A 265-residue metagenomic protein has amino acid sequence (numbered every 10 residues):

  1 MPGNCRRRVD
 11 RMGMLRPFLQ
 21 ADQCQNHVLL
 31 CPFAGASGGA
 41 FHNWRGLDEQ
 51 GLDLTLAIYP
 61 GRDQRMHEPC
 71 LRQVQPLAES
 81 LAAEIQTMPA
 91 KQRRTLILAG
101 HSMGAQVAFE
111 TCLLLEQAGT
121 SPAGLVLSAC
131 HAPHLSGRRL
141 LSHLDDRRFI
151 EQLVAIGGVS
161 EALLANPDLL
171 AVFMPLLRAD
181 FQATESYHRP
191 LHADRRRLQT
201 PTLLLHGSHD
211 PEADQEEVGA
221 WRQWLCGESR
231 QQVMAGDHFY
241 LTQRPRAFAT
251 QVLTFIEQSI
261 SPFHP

Functional and structural regions predicted by a protein language model:
R7-Y59: Short, surface-exposed "cap/lid" segments of acyl-processing enzymes
T55-L56, P60-R94: Active-site loop/oxyanion-hole signature of alpha/beta-hydrolase fold enzymes
G100-G104, A108: Gly/Ala-rich beta-loop-alpha elbow adjacent to hydrolase catalytic centers
L113-E151, R189: Flexible "cap/lid" loop of the alpha/beta hydrolase fold
P175-D194: Active-site nucleophile elbow and catalytic-triad environment of alpha/beta-hydrolase enzymes
L204-H206: Short beta-strand/loop motif that positions the catalytic acidic residue of the alpha/beta-hydrolase fold
H209-A213, F239: Acidic catalytic loop of the alpha/beta-hydrolase fold
G236-R246: Catalytic histidine-centered segment of alpha/beta-hydrolase-like enzymes
